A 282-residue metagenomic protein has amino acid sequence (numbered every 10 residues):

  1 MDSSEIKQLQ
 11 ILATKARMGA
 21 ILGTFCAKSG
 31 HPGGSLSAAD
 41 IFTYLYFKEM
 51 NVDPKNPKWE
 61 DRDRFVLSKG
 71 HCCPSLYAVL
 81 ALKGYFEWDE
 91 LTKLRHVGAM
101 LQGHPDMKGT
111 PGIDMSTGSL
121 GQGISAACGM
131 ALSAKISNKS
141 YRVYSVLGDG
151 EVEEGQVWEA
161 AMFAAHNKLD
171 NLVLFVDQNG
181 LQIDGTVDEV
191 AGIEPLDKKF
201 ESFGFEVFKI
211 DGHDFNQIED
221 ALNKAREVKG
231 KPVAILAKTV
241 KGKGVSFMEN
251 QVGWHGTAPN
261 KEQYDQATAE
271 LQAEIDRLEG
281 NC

Functional and structural regions predicted by a protein language model:
M1-A16: N-terminal hydrophobic or amphipathic helices/low-complexity stretches enriched in small/hydrophobic/Pro/Gly
A13-S29, D177-N179: N-terminal capping segment at the start of a domain
A20-G23, S35-H166: Cofactor-binding active-site loop characterized by glycine-rich and histidine/acidic residues
V66, V173, K209, A234-L236: Structured core elements
H71-C72, L76, N179-G180, D214 (+1 more regions): Glycine-rich beta-alpha junction loops
K83, V190, E249-G253: Short secondary-structure boundary/capping segments
G112, S116-S119, I124-E227: Thiamine diphosphate
F215-C282: Glycine/aspartate-rich loop-and-adjacent alpha/beta segment that forms the canonical ThDP
